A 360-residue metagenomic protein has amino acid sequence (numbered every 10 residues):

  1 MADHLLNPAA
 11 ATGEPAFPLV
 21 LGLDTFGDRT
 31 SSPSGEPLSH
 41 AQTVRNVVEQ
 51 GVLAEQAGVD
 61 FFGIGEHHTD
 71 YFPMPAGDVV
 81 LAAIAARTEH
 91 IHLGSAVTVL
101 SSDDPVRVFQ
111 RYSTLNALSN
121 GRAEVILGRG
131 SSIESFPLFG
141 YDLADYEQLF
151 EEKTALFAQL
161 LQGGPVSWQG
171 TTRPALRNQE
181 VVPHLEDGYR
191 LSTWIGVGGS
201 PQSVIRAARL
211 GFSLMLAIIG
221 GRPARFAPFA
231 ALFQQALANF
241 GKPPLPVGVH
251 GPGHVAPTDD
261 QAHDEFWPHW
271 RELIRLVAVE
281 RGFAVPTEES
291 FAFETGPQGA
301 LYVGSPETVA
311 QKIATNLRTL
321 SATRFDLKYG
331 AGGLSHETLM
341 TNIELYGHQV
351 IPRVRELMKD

Functional and structural regions predicted by a protein language model:
M1-T88, H92: N-terminal beta1-alpha1-beta2 module of alpha/beta enzyme domains
A2-F17, E147-P183, A224-T323, R355-D360: An alpha-helical appendage that flanks or caps ligand/catalytic pockets
A2-L19, L23, D104-F212, A227 (+1 more regions): Internal, glycine-rich beta/alpha segment that forms the wall or movable "lid" of small-molecule/cofactor binding
L21, E66, I84, L115 (+5 more regions): Conserved, mostly hydrophobic/aromatic
L21-L23, F62-I64, L93-S95, A123-L127 (+4 more regions): Hydrophobic faces of well-ordered beta-strands that scaffold small-molecule active sites in alpha/beta enzyme cores
R29-R45, T98-V106, Y189-G199, P297-P306: Active-site mouth loops of central-metabolism enzymes
Q56, L81-E89, Y112, N116-R122 (+3 more regions): Acidic (Asp/Glu)-rich catalytic clusters
F61-V80, V99, G220-G221, K328-L339: Glycine-rich, proline-tolerant flexible connector loops at the mouths of alpha/beta enzymes
